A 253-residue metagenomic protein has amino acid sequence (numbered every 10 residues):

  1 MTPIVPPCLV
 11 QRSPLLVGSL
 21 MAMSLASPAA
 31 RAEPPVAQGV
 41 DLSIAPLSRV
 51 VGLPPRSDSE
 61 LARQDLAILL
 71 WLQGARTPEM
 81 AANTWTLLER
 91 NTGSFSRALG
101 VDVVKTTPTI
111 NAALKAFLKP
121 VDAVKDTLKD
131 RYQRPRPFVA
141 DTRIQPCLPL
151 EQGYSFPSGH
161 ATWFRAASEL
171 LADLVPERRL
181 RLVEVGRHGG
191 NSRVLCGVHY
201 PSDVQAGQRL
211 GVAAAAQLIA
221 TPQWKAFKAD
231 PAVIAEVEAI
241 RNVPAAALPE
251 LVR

Functional and structural regions predicted by a protein language model:
I4-L16: Bacterial N-terminal signal peptides that target proteins for export
P14-S24: Bacterial N-terminal signal peptides
P28-A32: Sec/Tat signal peptide C-region and signal peptidase I cleavage site
E33-L195, Q217, K228, P244 (+1 more regions): Hydrophobic alpha-helical bundle signature of multipass membrane enzymes
P135-F138, A166-S168, V204-V212, A232-I234: Short alpha-helical linear motifs
G189-I219: Interfacial helix-loop-helix junctions of multi-pass membrane proteins
A206-Q208, I219-R253: C-terminal subdomain of the subtilisin-like protease fold in secreted/lumenal serine endopeptidases
